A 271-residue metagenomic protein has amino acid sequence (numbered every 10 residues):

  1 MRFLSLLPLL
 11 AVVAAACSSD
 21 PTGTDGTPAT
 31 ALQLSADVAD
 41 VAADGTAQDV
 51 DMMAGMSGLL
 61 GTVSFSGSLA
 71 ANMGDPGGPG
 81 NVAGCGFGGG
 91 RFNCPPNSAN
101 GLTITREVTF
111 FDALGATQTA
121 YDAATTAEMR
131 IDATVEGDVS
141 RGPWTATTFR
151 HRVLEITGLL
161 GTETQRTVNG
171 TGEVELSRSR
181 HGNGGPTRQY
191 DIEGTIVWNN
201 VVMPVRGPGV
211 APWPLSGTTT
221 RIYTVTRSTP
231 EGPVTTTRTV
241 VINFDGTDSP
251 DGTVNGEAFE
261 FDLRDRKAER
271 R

Functional and structural regions predicted by a protein language model:
M1-L7: Bacterial N-terminal signal peptides that target proteins for export
L10: Short, surface-exposed linear motifs at loops/turns and structural transition points
V13-A16: C-terminal motif of bacterial Sec signal peptides marking the signal peptidase cleavage site
S19-R271: Low-complexity, intrinsically disordered segments exposed to solvent
